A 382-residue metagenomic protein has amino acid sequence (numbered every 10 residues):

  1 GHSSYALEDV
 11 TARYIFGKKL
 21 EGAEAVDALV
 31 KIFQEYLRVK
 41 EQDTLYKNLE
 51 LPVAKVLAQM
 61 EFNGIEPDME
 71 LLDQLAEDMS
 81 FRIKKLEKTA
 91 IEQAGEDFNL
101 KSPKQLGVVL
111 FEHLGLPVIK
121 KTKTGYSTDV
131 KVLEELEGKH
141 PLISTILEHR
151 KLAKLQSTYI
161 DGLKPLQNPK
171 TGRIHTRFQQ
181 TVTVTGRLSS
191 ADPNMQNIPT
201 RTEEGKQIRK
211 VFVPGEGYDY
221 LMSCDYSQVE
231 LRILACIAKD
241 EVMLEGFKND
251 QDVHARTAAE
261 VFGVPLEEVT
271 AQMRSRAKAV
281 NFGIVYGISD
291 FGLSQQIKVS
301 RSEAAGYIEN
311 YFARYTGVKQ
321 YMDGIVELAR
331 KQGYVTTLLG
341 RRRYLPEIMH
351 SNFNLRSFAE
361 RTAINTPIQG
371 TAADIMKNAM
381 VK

Functional and structural regions predicted by a protein language model:
G1, Q228, T366-G370: Ordered, soluble secondary-structure elements with a strong preference for glycine-centered loop motifs and nearby
H2-A6, V10-Y14, G22-E203, V213 (+7 more regions): Conserved "right-hand" nucleotidyltransferase catalytic core of DNA-directed polymerases
F62, N168-T171, H175-T176, T181-T183 (+1 more regions): Conserved catalytic core of nucleic-acid polymerases
L100, G246-K248, I368: Conserved, non-catalytic sequence blocks in retroelement Pol enzymes and Pol-derived host proteins
T200-G205, Q251-A255, H350-N352: Flexible glycine/proline-rich, aromatic-decorated loop/lid segments
E203-I208, M380-K382: Short amphipathic beta-strand starts and helix->beta connectors
R209-L234, E245-K278: Conserved catalytic alpha/beta cores of large enzymes that bind or transform nucleotide phosphates and polynucleotides
I237: A small-molecule sensor/coupling module
